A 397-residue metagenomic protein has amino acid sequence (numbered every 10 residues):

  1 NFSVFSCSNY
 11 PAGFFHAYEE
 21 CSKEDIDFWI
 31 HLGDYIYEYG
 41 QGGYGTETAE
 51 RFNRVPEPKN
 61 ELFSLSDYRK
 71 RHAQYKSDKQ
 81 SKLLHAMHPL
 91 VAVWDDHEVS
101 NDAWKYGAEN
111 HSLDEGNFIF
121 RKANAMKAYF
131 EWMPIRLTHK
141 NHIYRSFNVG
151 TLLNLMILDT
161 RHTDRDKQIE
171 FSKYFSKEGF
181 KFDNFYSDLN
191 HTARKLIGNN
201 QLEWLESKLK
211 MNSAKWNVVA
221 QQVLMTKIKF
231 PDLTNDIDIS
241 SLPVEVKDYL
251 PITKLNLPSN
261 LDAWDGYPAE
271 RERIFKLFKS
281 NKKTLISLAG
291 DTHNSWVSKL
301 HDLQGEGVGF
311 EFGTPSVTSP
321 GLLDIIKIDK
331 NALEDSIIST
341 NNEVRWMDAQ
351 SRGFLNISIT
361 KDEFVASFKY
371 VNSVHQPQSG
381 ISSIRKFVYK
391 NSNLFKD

Functional and structural regions predicted by a protein language model:
N1-D397: Metal-dependent phosphoester/phosphodiester hydrolase catalytic core
